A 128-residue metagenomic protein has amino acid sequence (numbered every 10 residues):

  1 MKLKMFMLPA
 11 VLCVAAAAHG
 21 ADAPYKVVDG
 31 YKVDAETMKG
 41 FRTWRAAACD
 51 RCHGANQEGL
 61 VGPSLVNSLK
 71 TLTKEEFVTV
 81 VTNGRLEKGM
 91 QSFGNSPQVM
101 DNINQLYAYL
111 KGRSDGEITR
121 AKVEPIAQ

Functional and structural regions predicted by a protein language model:
M1-K2: N-terminal secretory signal peptides that target proteins for export/translocation
M5-V14: Sec-dependent N-terminal signal peptides
V14, T43-A46: Processing junctions and N-termini across compartments
A15-G20: N-terminal signal peptide c-region/cleavage motif recognized by signal peptidases
A21-M38, A46-A47, K88-Q128: Flexible coil segments in periplasmic/lumen-exposed cytochrome c-class electron-transfer proteins
Y31, A35-F41, G54-N95: Gly/Gly-Pro-rich "capping" loops immediately C-terminal to redox-active cysteine motifs in periplasmic/lumenal
C49-C52: Short cysteine clusters
